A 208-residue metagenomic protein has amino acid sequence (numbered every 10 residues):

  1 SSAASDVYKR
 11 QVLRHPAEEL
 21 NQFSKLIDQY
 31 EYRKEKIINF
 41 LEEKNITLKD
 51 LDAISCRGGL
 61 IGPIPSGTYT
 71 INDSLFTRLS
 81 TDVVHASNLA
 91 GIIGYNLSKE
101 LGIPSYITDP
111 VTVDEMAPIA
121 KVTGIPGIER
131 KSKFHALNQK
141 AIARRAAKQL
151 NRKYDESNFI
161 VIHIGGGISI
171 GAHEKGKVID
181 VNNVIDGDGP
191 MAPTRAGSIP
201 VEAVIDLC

Functional and structural regions predicted by a protein language model:
S1, S157-I162: Two-metal-ion RNase H-like nuclease active-site motif
A3-Y8: Short, small-residue-biased leader/transition segments that mark boundaries at the very start of proteins
K9, P104-Y106: Conserved beta-strand segments of alpha/beta enzyme cores
R10-K49, L79: N-terminal phosphate-binding loop and adjacent alpha-helix
Y30-R33, D82-A90: Glycine-rich anion/phosphate-binding loops
L41-A86, P104, T112-G124: Short beta-strand-loop/turn "lid" adjacent to the catalytic site in phosphate-handling enzymes
N88-N96, I107, D114, V122-N158 (+3 more regions): Glycine-rich phosphate-binding loop plus the immediately following alpha-helix
